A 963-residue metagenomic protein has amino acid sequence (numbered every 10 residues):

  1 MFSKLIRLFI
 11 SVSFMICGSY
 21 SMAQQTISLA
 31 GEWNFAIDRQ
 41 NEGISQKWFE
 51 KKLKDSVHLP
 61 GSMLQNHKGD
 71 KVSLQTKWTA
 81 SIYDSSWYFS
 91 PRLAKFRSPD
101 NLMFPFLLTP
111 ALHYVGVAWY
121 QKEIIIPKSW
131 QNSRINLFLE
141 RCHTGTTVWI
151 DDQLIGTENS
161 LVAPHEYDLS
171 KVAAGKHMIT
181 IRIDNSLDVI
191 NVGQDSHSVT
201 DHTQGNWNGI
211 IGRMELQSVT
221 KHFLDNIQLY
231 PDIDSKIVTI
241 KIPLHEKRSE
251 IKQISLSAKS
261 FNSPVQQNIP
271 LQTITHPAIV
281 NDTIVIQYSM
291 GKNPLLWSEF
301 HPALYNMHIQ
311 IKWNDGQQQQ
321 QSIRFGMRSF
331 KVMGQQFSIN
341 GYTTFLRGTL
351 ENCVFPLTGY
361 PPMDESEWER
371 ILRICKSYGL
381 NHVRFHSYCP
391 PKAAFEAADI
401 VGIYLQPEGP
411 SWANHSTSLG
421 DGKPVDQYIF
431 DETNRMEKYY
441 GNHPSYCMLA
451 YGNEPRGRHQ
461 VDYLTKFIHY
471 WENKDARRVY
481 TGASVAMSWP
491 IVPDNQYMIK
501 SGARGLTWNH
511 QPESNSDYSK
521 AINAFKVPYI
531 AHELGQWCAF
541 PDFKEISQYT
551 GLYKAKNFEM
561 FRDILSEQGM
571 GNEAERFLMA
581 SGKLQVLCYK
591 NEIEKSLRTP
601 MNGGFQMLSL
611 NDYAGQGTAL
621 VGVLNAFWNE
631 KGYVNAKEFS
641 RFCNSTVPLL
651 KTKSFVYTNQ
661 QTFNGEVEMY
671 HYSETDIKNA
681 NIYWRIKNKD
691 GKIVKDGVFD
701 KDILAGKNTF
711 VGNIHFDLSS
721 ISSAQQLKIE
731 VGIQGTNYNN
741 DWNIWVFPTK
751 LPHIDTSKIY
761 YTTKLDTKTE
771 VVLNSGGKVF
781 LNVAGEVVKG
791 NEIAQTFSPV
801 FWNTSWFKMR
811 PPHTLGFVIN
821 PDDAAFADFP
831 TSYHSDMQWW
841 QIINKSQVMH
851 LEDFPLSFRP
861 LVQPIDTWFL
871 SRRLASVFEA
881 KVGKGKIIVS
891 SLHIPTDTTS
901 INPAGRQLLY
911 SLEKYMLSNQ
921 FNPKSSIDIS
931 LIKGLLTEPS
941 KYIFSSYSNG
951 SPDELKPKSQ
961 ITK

Functional and structural regions predicted by a protein language model:
M1-M15, S21-F385, C447-M448, L464 (+5 more regions): Secreted/periplasmic carbohydrate-active enzymes, especially glycoside hydrolases
I27-S28, W130, A173, S338-I339 (+6 more regions): Extracellular/periplasmic catalytic domains that process cell-envelope and extracellular macromolecules
T144-T146, S186-I190, N206, C353-V354 (+10 more regions): Flexible loop/turn segments at secondary-structure boundaries
R324-Q336, D517, F605, K764-K768 (+1 more regions): Short acidic, Pro/Gly- and aromatic-enriched capping/linker segments at domain boundaries
H382-L624: Substrate-binding/catalytic cleft of secreted carbohydrate-active enzymes, primarily glycoside hydrolases
T417-Y440, Y446, L781-H834: Ligand-binding grooves and catalytic loops that recognize ribose/phosphate and carbohydrate rings, and esterified lipid
Q511, G785-K789, S805-P903, Q920-T962: Catalytic beta-strand/loop cores that center a nucleophilic Ser/Cys/Thr and support acyl-enzyme chemistry
S757-N803, K884, L912, K963: Short alpha-beta junction capping motif
